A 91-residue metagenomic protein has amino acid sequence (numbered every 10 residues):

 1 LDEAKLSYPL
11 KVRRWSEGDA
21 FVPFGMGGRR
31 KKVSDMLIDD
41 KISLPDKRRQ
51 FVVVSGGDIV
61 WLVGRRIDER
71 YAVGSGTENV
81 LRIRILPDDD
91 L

Functional and structural regions predicted by a protein language model:
L1-L91: Basic, glycine-rich polyanion-binding accessory segments appended to enzymes
